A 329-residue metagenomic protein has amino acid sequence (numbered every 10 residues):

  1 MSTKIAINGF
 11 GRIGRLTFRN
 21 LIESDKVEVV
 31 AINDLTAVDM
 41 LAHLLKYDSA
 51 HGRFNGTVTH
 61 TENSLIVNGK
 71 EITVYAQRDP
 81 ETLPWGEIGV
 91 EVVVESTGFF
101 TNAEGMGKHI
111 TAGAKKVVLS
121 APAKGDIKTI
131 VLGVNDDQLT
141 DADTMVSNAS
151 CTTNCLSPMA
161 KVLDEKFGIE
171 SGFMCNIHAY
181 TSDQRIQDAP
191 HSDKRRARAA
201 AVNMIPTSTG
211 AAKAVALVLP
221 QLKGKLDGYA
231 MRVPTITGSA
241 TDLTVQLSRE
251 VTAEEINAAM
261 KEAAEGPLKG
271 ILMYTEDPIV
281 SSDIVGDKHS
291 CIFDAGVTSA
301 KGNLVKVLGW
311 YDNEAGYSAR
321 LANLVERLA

Functional and structural regions predicted by a protein language model:
M1-A197, S299, L321-N323, R327: N-terminal Rossmann-like NAD(P) cofactor-binding subdomain of oxidoreductases, focused on the glycine-rich
F10, G14, N102, A149-T152 (+9 more regions): Generic structural signal for well-ordered, non-membrane alpha-helical segments in soluble metabolic enzymes
I22-K26, K161-I169, A179-S182, T209 (+5 more regions): Generic secondary-structure signature for well-ordered alpha-helical cores
L35-V38, P80, A123-K124, S150-T152 (+6 more regions): Glycine-rich beta-alpha junction loops
L65, I130-L132, M145, Q187 (+5 more regions): Short clusters of hydrophobic/aromatic residues that line enzyme substrate/ligand-binding pockets
A142-D143, A199-A201, G238-D242, L304-K306: Short, solvent-exposed beta-strand edge segments and adjacent coil->beta transition regions
E165-I236: Acidic, glycine-rich segments within the central catalytic cores of soluble metabolic enzymes that bind/position
G228, A240, T244-A329: C-terminal active-site/capping subdomain that shapes the small-molecule cofactor and substrate pocket of enzyme
